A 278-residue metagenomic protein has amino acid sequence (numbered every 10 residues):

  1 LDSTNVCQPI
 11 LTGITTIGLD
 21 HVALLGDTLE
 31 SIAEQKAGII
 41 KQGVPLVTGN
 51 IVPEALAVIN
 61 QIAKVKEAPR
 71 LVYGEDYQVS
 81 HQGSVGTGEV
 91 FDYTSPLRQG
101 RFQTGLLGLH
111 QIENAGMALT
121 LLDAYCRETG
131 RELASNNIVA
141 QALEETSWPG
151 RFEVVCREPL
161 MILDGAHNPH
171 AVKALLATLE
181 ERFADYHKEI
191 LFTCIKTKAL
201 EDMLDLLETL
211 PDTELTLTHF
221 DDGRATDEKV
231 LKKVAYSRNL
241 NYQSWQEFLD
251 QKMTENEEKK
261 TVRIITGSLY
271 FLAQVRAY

Functional and structural regions predicted by a protein language model:
L1-G13, I17-V22, S31, P96-E214: Nucleotide phosphate-binding/pyrophosphate-handling subdomain across enzymes that bind or process nucleotide phosphates
P9, I14-R101, L119-S135: Acidic, Mg2+-coordinating active-site environments of NTP-dependent enzymes
P45-V47, L71, E189-L191, E214-T216 (+1 more regions): A structural signal for isolated positions on well-ordered beta-strands in alpha/beta enzyme cores
G49-N50, I62-S84, T104-L109, I138-E145 (+4 more regions): Beta-strand->loop->alpha-helix junctions that form or flank phosphate-binding loops in nucleotide-handling enzymes
V52-E67, L160-I162, D202-V262: C-terminal helical cap/extension that packs against the catalytic core of soluble nucleotide-cofactor enzymes
S268: Active-site-proximal loop/hinge segments that shape catalytic or ion-binding/gating pockets
